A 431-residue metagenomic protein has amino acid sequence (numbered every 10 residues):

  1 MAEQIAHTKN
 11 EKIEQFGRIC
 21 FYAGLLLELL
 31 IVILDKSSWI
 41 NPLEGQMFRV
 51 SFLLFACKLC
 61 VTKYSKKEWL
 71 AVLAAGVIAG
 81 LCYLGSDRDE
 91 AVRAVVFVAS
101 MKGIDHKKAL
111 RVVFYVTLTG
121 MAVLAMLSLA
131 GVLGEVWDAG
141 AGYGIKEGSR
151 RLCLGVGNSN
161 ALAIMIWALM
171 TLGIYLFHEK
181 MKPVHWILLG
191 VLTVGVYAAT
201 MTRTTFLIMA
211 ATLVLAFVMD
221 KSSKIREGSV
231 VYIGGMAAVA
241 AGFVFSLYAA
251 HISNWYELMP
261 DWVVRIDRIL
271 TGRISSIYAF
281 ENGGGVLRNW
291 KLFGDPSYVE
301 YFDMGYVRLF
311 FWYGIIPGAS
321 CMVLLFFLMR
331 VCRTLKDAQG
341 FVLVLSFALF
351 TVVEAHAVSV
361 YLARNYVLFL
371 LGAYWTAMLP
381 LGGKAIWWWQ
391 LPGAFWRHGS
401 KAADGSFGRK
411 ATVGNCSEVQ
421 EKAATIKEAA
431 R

Functional and structural regions predicted by a protein language model:
M1-I13, L371-R431: A juxtamembrane structural motif centered on a specific transmembrane helix
H7-V32, G45-T62, K67-N254, M304-I386: Hydrophobic transmembrane helix bundles of membrane-integrated enzymes that assemble and modify cell-envelope
K36-L43: Membrane-helix interface and helix-disruption motif detector
S38, G134, R288-N289, A357: Secondary-structure boundary/capping signal
F55, M209, A279, G285-R288 (+4 more regions): A periodicity- and composition-biased signal for non-globular, repetitive helical segments
L213, V230-I233, F243-A279, S297: Flexible juxtamembrane loops connecting transmembrane helices in multi-pass membrane enzymes that build or modify
V239, R265, R273, R330-C332 (+3 more regions): Charged, low-complexity, helix-prone segments enriched in Lys/Glu/Asp/Gln
P260-I315, C321: Long extracytoplasmic/lumenal interhelical loops at the membrane interface of multi-pass membrane proteins
